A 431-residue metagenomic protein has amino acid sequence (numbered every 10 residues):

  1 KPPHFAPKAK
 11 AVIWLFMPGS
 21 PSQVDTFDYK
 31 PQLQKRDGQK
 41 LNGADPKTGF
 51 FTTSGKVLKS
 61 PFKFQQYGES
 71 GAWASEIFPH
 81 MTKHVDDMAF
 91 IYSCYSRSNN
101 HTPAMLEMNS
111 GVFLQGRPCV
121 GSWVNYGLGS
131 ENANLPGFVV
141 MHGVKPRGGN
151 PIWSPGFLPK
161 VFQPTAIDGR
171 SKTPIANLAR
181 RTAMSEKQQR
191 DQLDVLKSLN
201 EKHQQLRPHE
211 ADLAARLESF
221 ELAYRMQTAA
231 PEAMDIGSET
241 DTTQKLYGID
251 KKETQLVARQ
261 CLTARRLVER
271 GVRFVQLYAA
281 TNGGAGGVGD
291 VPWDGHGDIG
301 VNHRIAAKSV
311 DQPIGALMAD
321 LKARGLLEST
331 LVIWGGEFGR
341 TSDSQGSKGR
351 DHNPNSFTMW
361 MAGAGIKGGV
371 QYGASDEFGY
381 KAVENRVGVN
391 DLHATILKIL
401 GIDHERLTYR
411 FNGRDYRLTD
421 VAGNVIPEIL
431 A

Functional and structural regions predicted by a protein language model:
K1-A431: Ligand-binding pockets and gating/stacking loops
